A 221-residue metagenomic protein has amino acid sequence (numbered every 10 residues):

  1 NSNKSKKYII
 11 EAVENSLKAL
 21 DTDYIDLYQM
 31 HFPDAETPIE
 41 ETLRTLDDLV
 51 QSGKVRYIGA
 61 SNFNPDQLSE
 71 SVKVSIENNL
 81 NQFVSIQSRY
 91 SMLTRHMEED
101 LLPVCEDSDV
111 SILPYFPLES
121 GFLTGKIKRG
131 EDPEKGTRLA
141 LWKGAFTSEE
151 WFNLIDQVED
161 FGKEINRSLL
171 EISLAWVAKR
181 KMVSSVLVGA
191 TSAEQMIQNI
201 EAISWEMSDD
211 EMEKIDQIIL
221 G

Functional and structural regions predicted by a protein language model:
N1-I10, H31-T37: Active-site mouth loops of central-metabolism enzymes
K4-L20, L68-K73: Short, acidic/polar
E14, D23-D26, D47, R56: Core alpha-helical elements of the protein kinase catalytic domain, predominantly the helix directly N-terminal
L17-P38: Active-site groove signature of glycoside hydrolases
P33-L220: Beta/alpha (TIM)-barrel catalytic core signal, keyed to glycine-rich beta->alpha loops juxtaposed to Asp/Glu that bind
